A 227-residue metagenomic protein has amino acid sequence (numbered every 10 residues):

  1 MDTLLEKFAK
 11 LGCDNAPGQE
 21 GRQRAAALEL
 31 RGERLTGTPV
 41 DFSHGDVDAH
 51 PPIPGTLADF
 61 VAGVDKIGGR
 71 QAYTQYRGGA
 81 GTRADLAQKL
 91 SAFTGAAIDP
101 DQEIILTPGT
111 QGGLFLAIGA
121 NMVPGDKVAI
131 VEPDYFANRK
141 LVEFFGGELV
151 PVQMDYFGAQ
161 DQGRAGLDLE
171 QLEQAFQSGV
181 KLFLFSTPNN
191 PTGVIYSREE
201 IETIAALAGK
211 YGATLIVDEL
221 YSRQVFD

Functional and structural regions predicted by a protein language model:
D2-C13: Generic N-terminal amphipathic, Lys/Arg-enriched alpha-helix
E6, G21-Q23, S222: Short, intrinsically disordered low-complexity segments
D14-P108, L116: N-terminal small-domain helix-loop-helix segment of the aminotransferase-like
R70-K210, S222-D227: Conserved core of the PLP fold type I
L215-I216: Residue-level marker for buried hydrophobic side chains located in beta-strands that build the well-ordered beta-sheet
E219: Walker B catalytic acidic pair
